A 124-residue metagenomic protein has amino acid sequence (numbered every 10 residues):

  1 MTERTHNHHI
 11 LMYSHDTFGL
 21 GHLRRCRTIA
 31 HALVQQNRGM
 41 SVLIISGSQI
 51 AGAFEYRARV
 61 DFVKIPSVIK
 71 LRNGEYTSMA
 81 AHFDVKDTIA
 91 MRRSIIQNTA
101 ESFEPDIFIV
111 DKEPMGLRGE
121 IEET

Functional and structural regions predicted by a protein language model:
T2-R4: Short, flexible hinge/linker loops that cap or flank conserved catalytic cores
H6-N7, M12-S14, A32, Q36-D87 (+1 more regions): Conserved nucleotide-sugar phosphate-binding/catalytic loop shared by glycosyltransferases and other
S14-R27, I50-A51: A short, glycine/small-residue-rich beta-strand->loop->alpha-helix junction that serves as a flexible
F18, V68, E113-M115: Short glycine-rich anion-binding loops that position phosphate/pyrophosphate groups of nucleotides and phosphorylated
H22-L23, F54-E55, G74, R118-I121: Short glycine-/acidic-enriched loop or helix-start segments at secondary-structure transitions that form or flank
L23-Q35, E122-T124: Histidine-anchored nucleotide/phosphate-binding helix
R25, M40-S41, R57, D111 (+1 more regions): Residue-level detector of alpha-helical recognition elements and their boundaries
S78-R118: Conserved nucleotide-sugar donor-binding subdomain of glycosyltransferases
